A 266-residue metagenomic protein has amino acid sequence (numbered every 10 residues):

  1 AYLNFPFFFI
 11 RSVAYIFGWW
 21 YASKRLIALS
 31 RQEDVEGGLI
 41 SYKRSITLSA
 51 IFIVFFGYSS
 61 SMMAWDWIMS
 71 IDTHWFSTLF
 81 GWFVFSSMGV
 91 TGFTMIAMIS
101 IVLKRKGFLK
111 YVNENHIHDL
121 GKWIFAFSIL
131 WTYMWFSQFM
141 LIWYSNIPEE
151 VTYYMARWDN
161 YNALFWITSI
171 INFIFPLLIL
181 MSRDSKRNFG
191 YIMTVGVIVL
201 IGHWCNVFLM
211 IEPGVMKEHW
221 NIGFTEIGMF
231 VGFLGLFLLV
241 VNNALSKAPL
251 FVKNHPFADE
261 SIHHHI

Functional and structural regions predicted by a protein language model:
F5-T168, H255-A258: Long, contiguous internal "core" modules enriched in hydrophobic/ aromatic residues
S23, L236-A248: Membrane-water interface at the C-terminal end of transmembrane alpha helices
T78-V84, E149-S169, N188, M216-V241: Membrane-interface transmembrane-helix boundary segments in multi-pass integral membrane proteins
A97-S100, K104, I170-S185: Alpha-helical transmembrane segments in multipass membrane proteins, preferentially the mid-helix core
I99, M210-H219: A cytosolic-side transmembrane-helix exit/cap motif
Y133, P176, V207, P249: Hydrophobic, well-ordered secondary-structure elements that form the walls of internal hydrophobic environments
G190-I201: Central hydrophobic cores of alpha-helical transmembrane segments in multi-pass integral membrane proteins
L250-I266: Short, highly charged, low-complexity non-transmembrane loops/tails of multi-pass membrane proteins
